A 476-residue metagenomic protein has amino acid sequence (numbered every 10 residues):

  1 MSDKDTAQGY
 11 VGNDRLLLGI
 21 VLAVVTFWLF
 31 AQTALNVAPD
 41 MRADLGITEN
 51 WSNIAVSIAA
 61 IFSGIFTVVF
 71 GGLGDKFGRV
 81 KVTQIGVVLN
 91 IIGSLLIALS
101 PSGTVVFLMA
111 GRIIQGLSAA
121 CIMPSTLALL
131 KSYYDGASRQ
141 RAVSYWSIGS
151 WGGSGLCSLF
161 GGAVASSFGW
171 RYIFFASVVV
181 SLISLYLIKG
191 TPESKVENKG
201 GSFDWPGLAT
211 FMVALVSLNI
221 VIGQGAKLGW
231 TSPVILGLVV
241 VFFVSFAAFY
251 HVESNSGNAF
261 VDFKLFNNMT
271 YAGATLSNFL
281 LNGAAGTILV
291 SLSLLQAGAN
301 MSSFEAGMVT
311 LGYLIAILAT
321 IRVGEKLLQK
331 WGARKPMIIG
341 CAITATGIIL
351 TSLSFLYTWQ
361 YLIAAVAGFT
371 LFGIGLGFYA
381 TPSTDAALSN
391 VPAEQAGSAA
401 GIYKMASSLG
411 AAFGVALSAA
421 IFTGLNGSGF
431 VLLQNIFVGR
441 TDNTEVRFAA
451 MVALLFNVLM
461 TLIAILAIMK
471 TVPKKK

Functional and structural regions predicted by a protein language model:
R15-S52, V56, F70, I122 (+1 more regions): Extracytoplasmic
L18-F27, A34-N36, P233-L238, S254-F430 (+1 more regions): 12-transmembrane solute porter fold
V37-I65, V105-M109, F304-M308: Extracellular/periplasmic helix-loop-helix junction of adjacent transmembrane segments in MFS-like secondary
M41-R42, L73-G74, F160-F168, I222 (+4 more regions): Interfacial helix-cap and linker-helix signal at transmembrane-aqueous boundaries of multi-pass secondary transporters
E49-N50, G136-W146, S303-F304, A393-I402: Loop-to-transmembrane helix entry/capping segments in MFS-fold secondary transporters and related SLC/MFSD carriers
S57-G71, M123-L127, L311-G324: Central cavity-lining transmembrane alpha-helices of secondary-active solute carriers, predominantly the Major
T67-P206: Helix-loop-helix hairpins in multi-pass membrane proteins, especially solute transporters
S166-N278, A284, V309: Hydrophobic transmembrane-helix bundles of small-molecule transporters
